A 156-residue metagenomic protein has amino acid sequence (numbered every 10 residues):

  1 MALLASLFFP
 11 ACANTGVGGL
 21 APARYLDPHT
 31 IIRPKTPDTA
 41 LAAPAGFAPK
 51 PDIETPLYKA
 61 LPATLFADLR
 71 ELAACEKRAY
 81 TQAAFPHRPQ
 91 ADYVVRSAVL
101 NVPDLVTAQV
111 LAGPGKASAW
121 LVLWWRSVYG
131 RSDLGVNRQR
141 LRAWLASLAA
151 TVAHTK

Functional and structural regions predicted by a protein language model:
M1-F9: Sec-dependent bacterial lipoprotein signal peptides
P10-K156: Ser/Thr-rich, low-complexity intrinsically disordered terminal regions
